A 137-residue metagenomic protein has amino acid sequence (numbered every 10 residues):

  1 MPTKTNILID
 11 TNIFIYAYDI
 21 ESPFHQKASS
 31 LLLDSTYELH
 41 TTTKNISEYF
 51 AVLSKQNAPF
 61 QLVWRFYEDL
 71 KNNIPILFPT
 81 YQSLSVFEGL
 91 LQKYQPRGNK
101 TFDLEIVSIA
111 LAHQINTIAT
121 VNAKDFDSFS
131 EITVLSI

Functional and structural regions predicted by a protein language model:
M1-T41, K55-R65: Short, well-structured N-terminal submotif of metal-dependent ribonuclease cores
P2, P75-V121: Active-site neighborhoods of divalent-metal-dependent phosphate/nucleic-acid chemistry enzymes
D10, T42, N99-K100, N122 (+1 more regions): Histidine- and aromatic-rich ligand-binding microenvironments
N12-I13, K44, E105, K124: Alpha-helix/helix-capping structural signal
D34-E38, N72-N73, F129: Structured helix-beta-strand junction loops
K124-I132: Short loop/helix-cap segments at secondary-structure boundaries that form the rim of catalytic
